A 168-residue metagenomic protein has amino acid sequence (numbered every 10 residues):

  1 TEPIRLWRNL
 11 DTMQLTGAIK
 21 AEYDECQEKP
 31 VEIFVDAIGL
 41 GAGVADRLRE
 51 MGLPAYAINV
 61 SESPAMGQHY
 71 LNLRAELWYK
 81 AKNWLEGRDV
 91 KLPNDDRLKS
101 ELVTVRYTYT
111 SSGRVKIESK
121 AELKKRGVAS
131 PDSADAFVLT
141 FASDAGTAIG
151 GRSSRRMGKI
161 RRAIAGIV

Functional and structural regions predicted by a protein language model:
T1-R114, R156-V168: Mg2+-dependent endonuclease catalytic cores in nucleic-acid-processing enzymes, primarily RNase H-like
D96-S154: Charge-patterned, long linear interaction tracts outside catalytic cores
